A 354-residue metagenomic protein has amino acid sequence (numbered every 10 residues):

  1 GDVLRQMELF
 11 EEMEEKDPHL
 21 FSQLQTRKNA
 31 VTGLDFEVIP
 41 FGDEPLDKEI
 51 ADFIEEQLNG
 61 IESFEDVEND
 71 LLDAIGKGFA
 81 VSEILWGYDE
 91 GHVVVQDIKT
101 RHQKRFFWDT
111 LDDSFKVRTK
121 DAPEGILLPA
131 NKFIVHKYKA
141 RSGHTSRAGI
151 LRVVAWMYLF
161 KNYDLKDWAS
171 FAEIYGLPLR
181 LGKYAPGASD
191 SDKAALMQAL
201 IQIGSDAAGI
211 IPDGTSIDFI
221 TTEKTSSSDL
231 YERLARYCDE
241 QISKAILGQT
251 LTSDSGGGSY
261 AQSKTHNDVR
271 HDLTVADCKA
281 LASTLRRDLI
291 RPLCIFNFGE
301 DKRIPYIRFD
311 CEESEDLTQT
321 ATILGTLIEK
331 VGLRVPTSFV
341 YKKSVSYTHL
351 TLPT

Functional and structural regions predicted by a protein language model:
G1-T32, F36, F41-I203, D213-G214: Structured, contiguous alpha/beta core segments that scaffold functional sites
E15, H19, P45, E49 (+5 more regions): Alpha-helix boundary/N-cap detector
I126, D229, R233, D254 (+1 more regions): Compact mixed alphabeta submodule
L181-G187, I210-A282, R291-T318: Surface-exposed loop-to-helix/strand elements on domain peripheries
S314-Y341: Periodic self-assembly scaffolds
S344-S346: Acidic, proline/serine/threonine- and glycine-rich low-complexity intrinsically disordered segments
T348-T354: Conserved small/polar residues in nucleotide/adenosyl-binding loops
